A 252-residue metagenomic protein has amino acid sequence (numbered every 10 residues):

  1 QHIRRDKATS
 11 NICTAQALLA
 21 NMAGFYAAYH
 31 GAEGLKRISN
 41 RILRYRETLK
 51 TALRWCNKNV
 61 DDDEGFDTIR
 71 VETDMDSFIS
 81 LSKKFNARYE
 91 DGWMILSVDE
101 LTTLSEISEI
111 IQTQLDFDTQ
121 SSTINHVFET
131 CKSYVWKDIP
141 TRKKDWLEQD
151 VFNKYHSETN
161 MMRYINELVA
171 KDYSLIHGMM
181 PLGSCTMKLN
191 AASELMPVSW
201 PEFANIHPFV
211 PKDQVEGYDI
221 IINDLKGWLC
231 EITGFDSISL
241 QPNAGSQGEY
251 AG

Functional and structural regions predicted by a protein language model:
Q1-C56, V60-D63: Active-site C-terminal subdomain of aminotransferase-like
Q1-R5, T9-A20, M75-R88, C131-W136: Flexible glycine/proline-rich, aromatic-decorated loop/lid segments
A28-G34, V60-E64, T141-R142, S199-D213 (+1 more regions): Gly-rich Lys/Arg/Thr-decorated short loops/hinges at beta-loop-alpha junctions or inter-strand turns that position
C56-S82, V98-T102: Conserved PLP-binding catalytic core of the aspartate aminotransferase-like
D61-T68, Y89-M94, N243: Short Gly/Ser/Thr- and Asp/Glu-enriched loop/turn motifs at secondary-structure junctions
L104-P181, C185-S193, V198-E202: Flexible inter-domain linker/hinge segments
S157, F203-N243, G248: Conserved N-terminal alpha-helix of the aminotransferase class I/II PLP-enzyme fold
